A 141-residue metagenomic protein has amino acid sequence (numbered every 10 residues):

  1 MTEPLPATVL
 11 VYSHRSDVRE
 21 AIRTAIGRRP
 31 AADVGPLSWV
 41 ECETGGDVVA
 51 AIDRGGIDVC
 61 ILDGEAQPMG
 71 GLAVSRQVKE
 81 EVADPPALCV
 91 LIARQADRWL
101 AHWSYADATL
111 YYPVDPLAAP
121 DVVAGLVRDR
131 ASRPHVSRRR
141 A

Functional and structural regions predicted by a protein language model:
P6-G27, C60: Conserved acidic segment of CheY-like receiver
V34-E43: Short hydrophobic/Thr-rich beta-strand motif most characteristic of the beta2 strand and flanking loop of CheY-like
C42-V59: Acidic, metal-coordinating helix/loop segments flanking the phosphotransfer/catalytic sites of two-component signaling
D58-K79: Conserved phosphotransfer microenvironments
V82-A87: His-Asp phosphorelay/catalytic-motif detector in bacterial-type signaling
A93-L110: Alpha4 helix (beta4-alpha4-beta5 surface) of REC/receiver domains from two-component response regulators
V114-V123: C-terminal output helix
A131-A141: CheY-like receiver
